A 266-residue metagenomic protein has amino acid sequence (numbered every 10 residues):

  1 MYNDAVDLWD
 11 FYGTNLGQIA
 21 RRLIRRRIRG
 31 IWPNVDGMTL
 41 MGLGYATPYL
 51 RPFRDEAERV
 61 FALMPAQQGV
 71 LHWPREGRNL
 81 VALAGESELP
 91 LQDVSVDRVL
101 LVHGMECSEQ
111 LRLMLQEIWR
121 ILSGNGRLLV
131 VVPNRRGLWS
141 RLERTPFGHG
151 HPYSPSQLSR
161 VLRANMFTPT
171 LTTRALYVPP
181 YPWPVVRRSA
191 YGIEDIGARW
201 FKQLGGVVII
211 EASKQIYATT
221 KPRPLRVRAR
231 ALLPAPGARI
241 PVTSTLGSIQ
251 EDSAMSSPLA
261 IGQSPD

Functional and structural regions predicted by a protein language model:
M1-N34: Class I SAM-dependent methyltransferase Rossmann-like catalytic core, especially the SAM/SAH-binding loop
R26, N34-L89: Class I SAM-dependent methyltransferase SAM/SAH-binding core
D97-Q110: A short SAM/SAH-binding and catalytic strip from SAM-dependent methyltransferases
R112-R127: A short glycine-rich, Lys/Arg-flanked "PGG" loop and its adjoining helix->strand segment in the class I
V132-H149: Short, glycine-/aromatic-enriched active-site segment of Class I SAM-dependent methyltransferases
G148-T172, L176: Short alpha-helix
T170-D195, Q203-G205: Conserved catalytic loop of SAM-dependent methyltransferase domains
E194-D266: C-terminal lobe and adjacent flexible extensions of AdoMet/dcAdoMet transferase-like proteins
